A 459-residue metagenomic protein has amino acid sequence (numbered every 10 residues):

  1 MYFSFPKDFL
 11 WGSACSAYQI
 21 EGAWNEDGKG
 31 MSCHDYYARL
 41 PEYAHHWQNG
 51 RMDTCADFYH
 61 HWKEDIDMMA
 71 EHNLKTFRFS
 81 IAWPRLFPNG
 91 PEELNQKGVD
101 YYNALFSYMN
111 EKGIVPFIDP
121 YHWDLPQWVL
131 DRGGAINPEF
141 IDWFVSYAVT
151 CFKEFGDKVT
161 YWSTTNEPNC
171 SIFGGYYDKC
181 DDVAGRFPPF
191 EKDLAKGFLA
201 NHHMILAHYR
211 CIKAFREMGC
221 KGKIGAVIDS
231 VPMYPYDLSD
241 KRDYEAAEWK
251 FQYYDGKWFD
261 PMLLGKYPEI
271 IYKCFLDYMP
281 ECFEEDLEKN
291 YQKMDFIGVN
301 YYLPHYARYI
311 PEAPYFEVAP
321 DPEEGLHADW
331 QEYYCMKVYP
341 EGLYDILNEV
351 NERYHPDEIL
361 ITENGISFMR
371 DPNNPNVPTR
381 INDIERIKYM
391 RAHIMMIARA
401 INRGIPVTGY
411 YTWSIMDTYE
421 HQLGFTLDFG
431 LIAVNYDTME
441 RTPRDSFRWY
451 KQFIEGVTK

Functional and structural regions predicted by a protein language model:
M1-H46, A70, N89-P91, V99-K459: Active-site region of glycoside hydrolase catalytic domains
D8-L10, Y59, T76: A common structural microfeature
W47-H61, P138: Active-site mouth loops of central-metabolism enzymes
H61-A82, V115, Q292, F296-I297: Catalytic domains of carbohydrate-active enzymes, especially glycoside hydrolases
K75, P84-L86, W123-L125: A short acidic, glycine/proline-enriched capping/turn motif at secondary-structure boundaries, especially helix N-cap
I81-L94: Glycine-rich, proline-tolerant flexible connector loops at the mouths of alpha/beta enzymes
